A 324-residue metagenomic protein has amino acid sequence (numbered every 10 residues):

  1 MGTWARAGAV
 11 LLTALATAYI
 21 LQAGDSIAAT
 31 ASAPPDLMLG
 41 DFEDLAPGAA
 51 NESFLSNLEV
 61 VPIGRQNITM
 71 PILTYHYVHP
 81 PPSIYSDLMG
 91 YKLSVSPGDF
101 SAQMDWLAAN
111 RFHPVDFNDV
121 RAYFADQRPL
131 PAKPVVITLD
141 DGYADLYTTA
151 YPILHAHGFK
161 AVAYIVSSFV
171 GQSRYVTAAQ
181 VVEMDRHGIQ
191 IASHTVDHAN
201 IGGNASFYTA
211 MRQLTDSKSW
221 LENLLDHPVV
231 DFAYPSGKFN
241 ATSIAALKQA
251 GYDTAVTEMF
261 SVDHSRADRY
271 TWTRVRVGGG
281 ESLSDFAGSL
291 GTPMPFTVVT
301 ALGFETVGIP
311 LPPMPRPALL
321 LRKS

Functional and structural regions predicted by a protein language model:
M1-V10: N-terminal Sec-pathway targeting helices
L11-Y19: Bacterial N-terminal signal peptides
A14, S26-A29, Y175: Cleavable N-terminal signal peptides
Q22-V135, G288-S324: N-terminal pre-catalytic segment of deacetylase/amide-hydrolase enzymes
I68-P80, I84-S94, N110-H113, Y123-A125 (+4 more regions): Metal-dependent polysaccharide deacetylase catalytic core of the NodB/CE4 family, i.e., the active-site-bearing domain
S236, E258-F260: Short secondary-structure boundary segments
F260-S284: A cross-kingdom marker for long, charged
